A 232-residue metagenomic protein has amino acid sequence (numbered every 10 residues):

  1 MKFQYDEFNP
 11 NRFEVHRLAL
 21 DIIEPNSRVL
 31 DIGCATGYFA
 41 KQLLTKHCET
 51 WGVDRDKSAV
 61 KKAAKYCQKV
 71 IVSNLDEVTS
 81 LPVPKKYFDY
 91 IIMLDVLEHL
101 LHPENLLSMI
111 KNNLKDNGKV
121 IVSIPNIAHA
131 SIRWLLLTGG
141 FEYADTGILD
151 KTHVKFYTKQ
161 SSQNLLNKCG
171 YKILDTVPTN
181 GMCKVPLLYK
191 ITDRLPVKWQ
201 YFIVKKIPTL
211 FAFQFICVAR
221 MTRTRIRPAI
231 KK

Functional and structural regions predicted by a protein language model:
M1-K86, Y90, E104-L107, T138 (+3 more regions): Conserved N-terminal segment of class I S-adenosyl-L-methionine
Y90-L101: A short SAM/SAH-binding and catalytic strip from SAM-dependent methyltransferases
L101-N105, I132: Short N-terminal helix/helix-N-cap motif within the alpha/beta-hydrolase-1
L107-K119: A short glycine-rich, Lys/Arg-flanked "PGG" loop and its adjoining helix->strand segment in the class I
V122-A144: Conserved class I S-adenosyl-L-methionine
A144-S161: Acceptor-substrate binding/catalytic loop of class I
S162-V177: A SAM-dependent methyltransferase catalytic signature shared across enzymes that methylate proteins
